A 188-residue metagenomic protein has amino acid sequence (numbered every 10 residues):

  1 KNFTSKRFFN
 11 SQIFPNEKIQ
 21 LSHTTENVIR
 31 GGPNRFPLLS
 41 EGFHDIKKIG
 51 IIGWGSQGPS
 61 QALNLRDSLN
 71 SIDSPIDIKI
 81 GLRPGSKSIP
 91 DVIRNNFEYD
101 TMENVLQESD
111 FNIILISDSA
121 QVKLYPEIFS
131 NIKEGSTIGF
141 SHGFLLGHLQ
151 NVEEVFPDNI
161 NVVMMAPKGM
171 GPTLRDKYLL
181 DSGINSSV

Functional and structural regions predicted by a protein language model:
K1-I46, L82-R83: Glycine/serine-rich phosphate-binding loop and adjoining beta1-alpha1 elements at the start of nucleotide-handling
I29-R30, E98-V105: Short acidic-hydrophobic, aromatic-tinged amphipathic segments that line or gate anion-handling sites
I46-L65: Glycine-rich adenosine-cofactor-binding loop
R66-N95: NAD(P)-binding Rossmann-fold cofactor-contacting core
S74-I76, I132-S136, P157-I160: A short helix->loop->beta-strand "cap" motif at the edges of active sites that frequently abuts
E103-H148, V152-E154: Rossmann-fold NAD(P) dinucleotide-binding segment
G139-V188: Rossmann-fold dinucleotide-binding core
